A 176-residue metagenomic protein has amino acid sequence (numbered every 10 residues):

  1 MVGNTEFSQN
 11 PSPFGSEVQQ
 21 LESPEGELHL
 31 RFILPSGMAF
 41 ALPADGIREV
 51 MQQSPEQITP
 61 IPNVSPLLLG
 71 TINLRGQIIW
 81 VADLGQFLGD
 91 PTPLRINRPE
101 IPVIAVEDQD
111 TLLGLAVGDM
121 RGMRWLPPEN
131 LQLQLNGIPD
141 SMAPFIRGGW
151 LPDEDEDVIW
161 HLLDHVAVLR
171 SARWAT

Functional and structural regions predicted by a protein language model:
M1-T176: An acidic, low-aromatic, low-complexity terminal/linker signal
